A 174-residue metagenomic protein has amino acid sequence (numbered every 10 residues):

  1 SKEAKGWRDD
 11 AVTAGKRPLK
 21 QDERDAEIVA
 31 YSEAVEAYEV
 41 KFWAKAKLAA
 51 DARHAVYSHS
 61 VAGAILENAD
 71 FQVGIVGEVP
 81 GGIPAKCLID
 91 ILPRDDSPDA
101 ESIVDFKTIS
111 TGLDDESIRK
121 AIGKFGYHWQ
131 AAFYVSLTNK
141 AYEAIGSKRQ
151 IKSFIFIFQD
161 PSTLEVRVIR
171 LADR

Functional and structural regions predicted by a protein language model:
S1-L88: Metal-dependent nuclease catalytic cores that hydrolyze phosphodiester bonds in DNA/RNA, characterized by
E67-R174: Mg2+/Mn2+-dependent nuclease catalytic core
